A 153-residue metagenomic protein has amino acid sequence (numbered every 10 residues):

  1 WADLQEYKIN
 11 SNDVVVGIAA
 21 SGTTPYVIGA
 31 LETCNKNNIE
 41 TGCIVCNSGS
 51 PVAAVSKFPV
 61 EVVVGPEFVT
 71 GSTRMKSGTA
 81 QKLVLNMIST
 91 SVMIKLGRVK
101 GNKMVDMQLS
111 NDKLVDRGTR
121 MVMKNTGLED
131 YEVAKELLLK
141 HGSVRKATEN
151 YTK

Functional and structural regions predicted by a protein language model:
W1-L83, V92-L96: Glycine-rich phosphate-binding loops that contact phosphosugars or nucleotide phosphates
K8, N12-D13, V92-K153: Short, amphipathic alpha-helical interaction segments embedded in low-complexity terminal/linker regions of eukaryotic
